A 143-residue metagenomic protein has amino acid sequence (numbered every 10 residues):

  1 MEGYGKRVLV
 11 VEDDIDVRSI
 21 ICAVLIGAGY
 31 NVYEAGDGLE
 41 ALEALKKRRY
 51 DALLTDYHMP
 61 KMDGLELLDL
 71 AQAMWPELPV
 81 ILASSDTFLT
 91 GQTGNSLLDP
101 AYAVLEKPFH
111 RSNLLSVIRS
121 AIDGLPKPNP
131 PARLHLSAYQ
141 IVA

Functional and structural regions predicted by a protein language model:
M1-R7, S112-A143: Non-catalytic signal-transmission and effector/linker regions of two-component phosphorelay proteins
E12: Conserved acidic carboxylate
I15-Y33: Two-component/phosphorelay signaling modules centered on CheY-like receiver
D37-E40, D63-E66: Acidic catalytic/metal-coordinating carboxylates
D56: Active-site residues of response regulator receiver
M59: Receiver (REC) domain active-site loop signature in two-component systems and cognate sites in sensor histidine kinases
E66, T87-E106, S112, S116 (+1 more regions): Alpha4 helix (beta4-alpha4-beta5 surface) of REC/receiver domains from two-component response regulators
A83-S84: Hydrophobic/aromatic residues positioned on beta-strands within the core alpha/beta folds
